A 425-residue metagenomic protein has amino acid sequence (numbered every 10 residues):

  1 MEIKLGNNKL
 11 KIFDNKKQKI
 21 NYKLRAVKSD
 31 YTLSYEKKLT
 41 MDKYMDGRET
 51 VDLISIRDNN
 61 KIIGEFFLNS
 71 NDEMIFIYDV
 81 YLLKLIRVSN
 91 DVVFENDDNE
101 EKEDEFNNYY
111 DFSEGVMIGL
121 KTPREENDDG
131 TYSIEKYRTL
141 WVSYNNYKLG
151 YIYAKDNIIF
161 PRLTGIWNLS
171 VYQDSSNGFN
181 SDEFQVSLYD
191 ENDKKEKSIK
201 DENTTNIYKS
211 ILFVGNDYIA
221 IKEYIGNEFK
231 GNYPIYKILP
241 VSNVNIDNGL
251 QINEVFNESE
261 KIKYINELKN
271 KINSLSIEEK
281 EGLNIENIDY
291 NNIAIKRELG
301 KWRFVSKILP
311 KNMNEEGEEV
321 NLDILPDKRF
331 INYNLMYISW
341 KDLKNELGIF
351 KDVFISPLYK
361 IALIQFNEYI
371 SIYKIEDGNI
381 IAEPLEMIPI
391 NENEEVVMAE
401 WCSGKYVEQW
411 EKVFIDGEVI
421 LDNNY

Functional and structural regions predicted by a protein language model:
M1, D104-F106, S113-V116: Tryptophan-anchored aromatic micro-motifs
M1-K9, I56, E126-V142: Short, solvent-exposed loop/hinge segments that bridge or flank secondary-structure elements
L5-F66, N192: Contiguous, well-ordered beta-strand patches that form the walls/edges of small beta-barrel/beta-sandwich domains
K19-Y31, N71, I75-E101: Edge beta-strand at a domain terminus
I63-G64, K155-N168, I199-L212, S259-I265 (+2 more regions): Repeated scaffold domains used in trafficking and secretory/extracellular systems, primarily beta-propellers
N71-D72, S113-G115, G215-D217, L358-K360: Short coil/turn segments that connect the beta-strands within blades of beta-propeller domains
I199-I349: Acidic, serine/threonine- and glycine-rich low-complexity intrinsically disordered segments that serve as flexible
E318-Y425: Hydrophilic extracytoplasmic domains
